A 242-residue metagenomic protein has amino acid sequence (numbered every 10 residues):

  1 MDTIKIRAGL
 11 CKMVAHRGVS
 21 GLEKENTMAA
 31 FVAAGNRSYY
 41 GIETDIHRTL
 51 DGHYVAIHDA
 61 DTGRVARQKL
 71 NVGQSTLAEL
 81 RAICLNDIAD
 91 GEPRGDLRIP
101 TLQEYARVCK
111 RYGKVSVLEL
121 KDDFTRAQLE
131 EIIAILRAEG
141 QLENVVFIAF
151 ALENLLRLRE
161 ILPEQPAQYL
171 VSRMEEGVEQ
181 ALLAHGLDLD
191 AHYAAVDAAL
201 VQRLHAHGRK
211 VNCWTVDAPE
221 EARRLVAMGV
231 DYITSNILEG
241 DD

Functional and structural regions predicted by a protein language model:
M1-D242: Phosphate-group recognition and catalysis centered on beta-loop-alpha active-site segments
